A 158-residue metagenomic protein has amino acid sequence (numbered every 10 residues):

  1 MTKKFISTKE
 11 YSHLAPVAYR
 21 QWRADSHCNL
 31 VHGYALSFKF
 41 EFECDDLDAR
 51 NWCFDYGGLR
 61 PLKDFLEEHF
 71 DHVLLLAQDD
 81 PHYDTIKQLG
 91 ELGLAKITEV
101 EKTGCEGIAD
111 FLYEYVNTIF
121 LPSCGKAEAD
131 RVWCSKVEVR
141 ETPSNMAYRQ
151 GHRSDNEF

Functional and structural regions predicted by a protein language model:
M1-F158: Charge-rich, low-complexity N-terminal segments
